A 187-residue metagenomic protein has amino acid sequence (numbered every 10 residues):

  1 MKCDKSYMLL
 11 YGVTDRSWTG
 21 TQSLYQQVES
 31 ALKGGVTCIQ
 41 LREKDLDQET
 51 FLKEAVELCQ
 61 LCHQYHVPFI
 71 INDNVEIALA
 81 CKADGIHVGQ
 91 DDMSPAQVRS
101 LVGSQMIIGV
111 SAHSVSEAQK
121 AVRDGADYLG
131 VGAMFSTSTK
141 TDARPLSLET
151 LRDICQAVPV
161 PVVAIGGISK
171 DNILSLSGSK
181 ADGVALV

Functional and structural regions predicted by a protein language model:
M1-P95, S100-Y128, A143-L146, D153 (+3 more regions): Conserved N-terminal beta1-alpha1 strand-loop-helix module at the mouth
R16, M134-T137: A short, flexible beta-alpha/helix-coil linker loop
V131, V163-I168, V184-L186: Glycine-rich beta-strand-to-loop/alpha-helix junction loops that act as flexible
S136-R144: Phosphate-binding beta-alpha-beta segment of Rossmann-like dinucleotide-binding domains, i.e., the NAD(P)
S177-V187: A short, hydrophobic/aromatic-rich structural module that often spans a beta strand with its adjoining loop
